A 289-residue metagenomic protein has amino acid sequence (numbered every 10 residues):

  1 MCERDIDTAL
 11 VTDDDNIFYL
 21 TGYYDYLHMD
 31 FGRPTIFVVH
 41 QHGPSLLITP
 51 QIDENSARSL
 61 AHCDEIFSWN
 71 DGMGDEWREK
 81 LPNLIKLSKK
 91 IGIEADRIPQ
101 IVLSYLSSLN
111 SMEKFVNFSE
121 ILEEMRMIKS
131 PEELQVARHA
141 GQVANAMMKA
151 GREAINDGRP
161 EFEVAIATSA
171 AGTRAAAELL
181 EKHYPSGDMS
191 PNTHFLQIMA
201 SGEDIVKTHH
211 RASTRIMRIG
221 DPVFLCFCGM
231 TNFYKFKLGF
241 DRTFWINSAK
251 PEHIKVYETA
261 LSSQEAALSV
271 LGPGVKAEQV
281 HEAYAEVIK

Functional and structural regions predicted by a protein language model:
M1-K289: Active-site neighborhoods and metal-handling regions in enzymes and metal-associated proteins
